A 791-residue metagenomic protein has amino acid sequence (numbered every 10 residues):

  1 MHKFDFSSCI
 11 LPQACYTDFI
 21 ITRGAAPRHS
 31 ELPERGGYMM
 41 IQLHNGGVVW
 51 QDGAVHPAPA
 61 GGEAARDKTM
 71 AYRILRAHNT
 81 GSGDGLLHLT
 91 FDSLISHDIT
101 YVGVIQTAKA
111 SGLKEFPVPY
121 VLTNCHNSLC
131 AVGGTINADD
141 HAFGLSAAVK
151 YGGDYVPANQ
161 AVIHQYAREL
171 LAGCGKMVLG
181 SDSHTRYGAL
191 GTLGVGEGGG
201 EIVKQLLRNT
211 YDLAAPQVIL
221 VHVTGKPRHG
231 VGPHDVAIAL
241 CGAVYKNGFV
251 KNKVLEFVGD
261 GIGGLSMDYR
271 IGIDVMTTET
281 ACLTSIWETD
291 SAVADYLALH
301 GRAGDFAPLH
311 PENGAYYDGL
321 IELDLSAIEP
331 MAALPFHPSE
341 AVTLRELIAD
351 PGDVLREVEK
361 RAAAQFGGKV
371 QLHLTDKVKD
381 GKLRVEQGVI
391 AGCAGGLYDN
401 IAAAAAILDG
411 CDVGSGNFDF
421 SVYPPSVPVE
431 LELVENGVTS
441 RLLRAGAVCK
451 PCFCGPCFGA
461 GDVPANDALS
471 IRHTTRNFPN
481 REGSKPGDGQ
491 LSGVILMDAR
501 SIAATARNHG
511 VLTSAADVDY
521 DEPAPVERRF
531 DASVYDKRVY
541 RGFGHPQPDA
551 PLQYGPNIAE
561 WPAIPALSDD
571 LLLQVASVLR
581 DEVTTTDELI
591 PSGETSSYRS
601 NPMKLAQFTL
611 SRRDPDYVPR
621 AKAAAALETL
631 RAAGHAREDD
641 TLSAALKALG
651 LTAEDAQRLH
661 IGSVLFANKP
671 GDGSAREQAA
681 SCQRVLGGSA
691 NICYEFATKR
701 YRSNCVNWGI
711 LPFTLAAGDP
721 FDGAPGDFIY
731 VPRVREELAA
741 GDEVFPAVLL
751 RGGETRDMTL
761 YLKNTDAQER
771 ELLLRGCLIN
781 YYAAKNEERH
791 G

Functional and structural regions predicted by a protein language model:
K3, C9-P12, Y16-G24, R28-H29 (+1 more regions): Short, positively charged and aromatic/hydrophobic N-terminal segments
E31-G791: Fe-S-dependent hydro-lyases/dehydratases of central metabolism
